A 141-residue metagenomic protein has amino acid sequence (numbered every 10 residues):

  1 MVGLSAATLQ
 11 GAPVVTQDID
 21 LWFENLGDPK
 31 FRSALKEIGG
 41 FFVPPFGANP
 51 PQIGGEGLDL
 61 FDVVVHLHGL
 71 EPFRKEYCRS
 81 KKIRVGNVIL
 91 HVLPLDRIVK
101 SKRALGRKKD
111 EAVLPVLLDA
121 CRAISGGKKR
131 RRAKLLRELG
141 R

Functional and structural regions predicted by a protein language model:
M1-R141: Compositionally biased terminal segments of proteins
